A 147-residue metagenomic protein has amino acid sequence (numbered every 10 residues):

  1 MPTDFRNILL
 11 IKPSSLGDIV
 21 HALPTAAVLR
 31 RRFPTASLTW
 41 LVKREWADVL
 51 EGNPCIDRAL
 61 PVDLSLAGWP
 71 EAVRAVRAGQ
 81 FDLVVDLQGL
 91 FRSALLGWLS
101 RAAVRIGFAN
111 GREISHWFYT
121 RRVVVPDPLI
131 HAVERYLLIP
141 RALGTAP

Functional and structural regions predicted by a protein language model:
M1-P147: Catalytic machinery of carbohydrate-active enzymes, primarily nucleotide-sugar-dependent glycosyltransferases
